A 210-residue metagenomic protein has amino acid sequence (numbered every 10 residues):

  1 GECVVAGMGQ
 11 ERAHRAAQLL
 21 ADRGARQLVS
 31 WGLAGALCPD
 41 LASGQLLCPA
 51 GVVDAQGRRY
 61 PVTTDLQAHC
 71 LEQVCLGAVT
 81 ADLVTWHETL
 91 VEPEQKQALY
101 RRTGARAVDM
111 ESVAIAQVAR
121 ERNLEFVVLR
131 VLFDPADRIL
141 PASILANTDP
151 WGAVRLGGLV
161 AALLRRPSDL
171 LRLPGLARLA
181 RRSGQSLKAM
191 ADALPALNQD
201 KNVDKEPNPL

Functional and structural regions predicted by a protein language model:
G1-C3, V53, K96-R102, L170: Glycine/charged-rich beta-loop-alpha catalytic/anionic-binding loops adjacent to active sites
G1-C75, L83, R106, E121: Metabolite-binding pocket within alpha/beta catalytic cores that recognizes anionic/polar moieties
G9-A13, T63-Q67, E92, V108 (+4 more regions): Generic structural signal for well-ordered, non-membrane alpha-helical segments in soluble metabolic enzymes
T64-P141, L145: Active-site rim beta-loop-alpha module in soluble metabolic enzymes
C70, N208-L210: N-terminal hydrophobic/helix-forming segments and targeting peptides
L132-D200: Regulatory input/activation interfaces that engage signals or partners
Q199-P207: Intrinsically disordered, low-complexity terminal tails and inter-domain linkers enriched for S/T/G/P/D/E
